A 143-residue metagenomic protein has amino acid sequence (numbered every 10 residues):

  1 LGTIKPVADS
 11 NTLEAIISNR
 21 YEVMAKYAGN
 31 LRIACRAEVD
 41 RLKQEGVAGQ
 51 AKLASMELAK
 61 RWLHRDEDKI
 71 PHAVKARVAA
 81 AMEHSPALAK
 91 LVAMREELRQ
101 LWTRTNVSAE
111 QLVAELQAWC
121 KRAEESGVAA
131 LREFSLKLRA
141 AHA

Functional and structural regions predicted by a protein language model:
G2-E14, Y21-N30, A34-A143: Acidic/histidine-rich catalytic cores and adjacent linkers of DNA breakage/strand-transfer/modification proteins
